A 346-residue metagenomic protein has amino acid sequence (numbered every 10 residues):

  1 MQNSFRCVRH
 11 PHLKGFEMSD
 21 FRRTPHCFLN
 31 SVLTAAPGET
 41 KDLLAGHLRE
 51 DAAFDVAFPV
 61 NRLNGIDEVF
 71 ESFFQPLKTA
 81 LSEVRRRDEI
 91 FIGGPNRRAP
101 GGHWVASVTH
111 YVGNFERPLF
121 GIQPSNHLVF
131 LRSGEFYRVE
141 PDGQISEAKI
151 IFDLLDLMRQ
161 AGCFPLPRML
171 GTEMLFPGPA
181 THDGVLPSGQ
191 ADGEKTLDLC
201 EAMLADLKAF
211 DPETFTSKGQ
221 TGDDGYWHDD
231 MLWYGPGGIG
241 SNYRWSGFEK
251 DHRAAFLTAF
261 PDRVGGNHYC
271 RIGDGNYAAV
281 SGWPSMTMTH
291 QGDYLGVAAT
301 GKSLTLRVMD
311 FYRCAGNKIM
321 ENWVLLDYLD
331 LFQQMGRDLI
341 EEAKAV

Functional and structural regions predicted by a protein language model:
N3-V346: C-terminal and inter-domain tail/linker signature
